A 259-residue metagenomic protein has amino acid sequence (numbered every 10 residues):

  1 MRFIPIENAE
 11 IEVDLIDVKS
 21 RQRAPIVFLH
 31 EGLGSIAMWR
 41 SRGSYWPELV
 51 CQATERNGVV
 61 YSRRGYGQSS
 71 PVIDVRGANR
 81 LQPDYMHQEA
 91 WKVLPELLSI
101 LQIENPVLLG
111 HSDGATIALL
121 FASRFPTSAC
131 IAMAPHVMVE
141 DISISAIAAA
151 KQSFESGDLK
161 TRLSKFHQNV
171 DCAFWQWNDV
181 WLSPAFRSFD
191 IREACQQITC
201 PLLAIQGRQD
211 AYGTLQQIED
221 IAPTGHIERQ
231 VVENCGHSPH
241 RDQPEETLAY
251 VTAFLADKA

Functional and structural regions predicted by a protein language model:
I6-D17: A short loop-to-beta-strand scaffold at the N-terminal edge of the catalytic core in hydrolase folds
I16-D74: Conserved HGGG/HGGXW glycine-rich cap/lid loop of the alpha/beta-hydrolase fold
V60-N105: Active-site loop/oxyanion-hole signature of alpha/beta-hydrolase fold enzymes
E104-E140: Conserved hydrolase catalytic core segment
W177-A194: Active-site nucleophile elbow and catalytic-triad environment of alpha/beta-hydrolase enzymes
I198, A204-Q206: Short beta-strand/loop motif that positions the catalytic acidic residue of the alpha/beta-hydrolase fold
A211-Q217: Conserved alpha/beta-hydrolase "acid-adjacent" motif
C235-L248: Catalytic histidine-centered segment of alpha/beta-hydrolase-like enzymes
